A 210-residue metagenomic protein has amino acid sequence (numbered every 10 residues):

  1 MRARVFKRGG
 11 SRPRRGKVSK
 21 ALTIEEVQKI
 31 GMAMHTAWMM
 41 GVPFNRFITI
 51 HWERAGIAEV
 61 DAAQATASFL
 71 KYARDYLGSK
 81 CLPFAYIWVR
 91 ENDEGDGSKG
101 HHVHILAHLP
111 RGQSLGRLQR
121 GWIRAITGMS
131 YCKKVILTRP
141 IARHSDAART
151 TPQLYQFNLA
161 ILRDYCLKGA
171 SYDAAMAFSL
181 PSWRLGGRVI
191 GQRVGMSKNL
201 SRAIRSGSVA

Functional and structural regions predicted by a protein language model:
M1-K99, L109-A210: Right-hand nucleic-acid polymerase module
H102: A short acidic, Gly/Pro-enriched loop at the edge of an enzyme's catalytic core that lines a small-molecule cofactor
I105-L106: Long, low-complexity, serine/threonine/proline-rich intrinsically disordered regulatory regions in eukaryotic signaling
